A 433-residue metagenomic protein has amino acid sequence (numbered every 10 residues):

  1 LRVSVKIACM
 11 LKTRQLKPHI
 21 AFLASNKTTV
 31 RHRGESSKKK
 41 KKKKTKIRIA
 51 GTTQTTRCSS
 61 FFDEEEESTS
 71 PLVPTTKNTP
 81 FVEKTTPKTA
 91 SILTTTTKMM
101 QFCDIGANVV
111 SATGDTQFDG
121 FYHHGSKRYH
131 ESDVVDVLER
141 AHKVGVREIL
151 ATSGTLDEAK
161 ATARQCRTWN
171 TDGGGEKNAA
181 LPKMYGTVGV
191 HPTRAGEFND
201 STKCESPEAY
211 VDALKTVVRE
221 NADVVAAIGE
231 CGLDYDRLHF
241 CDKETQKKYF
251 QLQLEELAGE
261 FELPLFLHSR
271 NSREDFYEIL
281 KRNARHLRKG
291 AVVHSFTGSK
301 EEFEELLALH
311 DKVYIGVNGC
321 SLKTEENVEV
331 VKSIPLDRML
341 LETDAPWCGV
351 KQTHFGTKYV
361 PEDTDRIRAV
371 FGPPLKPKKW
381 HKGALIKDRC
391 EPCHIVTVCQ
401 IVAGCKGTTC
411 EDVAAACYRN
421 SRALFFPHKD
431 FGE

Functional and structural regions predicted by a protein language model:
L1, K40-K42: Conserved small/polar residues in nucleotide/adenosyl-binding loops
R2-C9, L72: Compositionally biased low-complexity segments enriched in histidine and/or tyrosine
K6-C9, F22, T29: Short, low-structural-confidence N-terminal segments
K12-R14, F22-L23, R33, K38-K39 (+3 more regions): Mid-domain alpha/beta scaffold segments of enzyme catalytic cores
